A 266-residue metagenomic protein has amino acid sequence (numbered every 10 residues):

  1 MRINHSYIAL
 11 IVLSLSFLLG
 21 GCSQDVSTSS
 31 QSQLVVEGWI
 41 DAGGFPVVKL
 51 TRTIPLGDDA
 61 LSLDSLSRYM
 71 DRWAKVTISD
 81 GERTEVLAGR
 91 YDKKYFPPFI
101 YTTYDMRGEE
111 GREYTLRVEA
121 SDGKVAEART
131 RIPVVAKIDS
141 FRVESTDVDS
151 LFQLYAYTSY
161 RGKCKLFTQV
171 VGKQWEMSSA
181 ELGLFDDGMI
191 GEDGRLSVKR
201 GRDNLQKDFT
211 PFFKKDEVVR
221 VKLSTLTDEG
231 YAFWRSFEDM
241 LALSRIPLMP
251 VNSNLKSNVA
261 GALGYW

Functional and structural regions predicted by a protein language model:
R2-A9: Bacterial N-terminal signal peptides that target proteins for export
A9-L18: Bacterial N-terminal signal peptides
C22-W266: A sequence/structural signal for flexible, mid-protein segments enriched in small/helix-disrupting residues
